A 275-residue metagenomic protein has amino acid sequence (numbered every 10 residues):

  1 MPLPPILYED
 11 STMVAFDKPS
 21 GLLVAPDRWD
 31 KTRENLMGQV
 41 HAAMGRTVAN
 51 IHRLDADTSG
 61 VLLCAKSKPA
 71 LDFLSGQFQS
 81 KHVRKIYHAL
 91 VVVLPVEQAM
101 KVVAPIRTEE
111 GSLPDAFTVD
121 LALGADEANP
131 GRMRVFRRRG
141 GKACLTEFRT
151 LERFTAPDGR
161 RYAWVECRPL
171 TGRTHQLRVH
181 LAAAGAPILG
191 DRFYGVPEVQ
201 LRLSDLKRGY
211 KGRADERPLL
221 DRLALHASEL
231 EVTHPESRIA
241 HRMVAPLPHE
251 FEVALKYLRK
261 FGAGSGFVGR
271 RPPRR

Functional and structural regions predicted by a protein language model:
M1-R275: RNA pseudouridine synthases
